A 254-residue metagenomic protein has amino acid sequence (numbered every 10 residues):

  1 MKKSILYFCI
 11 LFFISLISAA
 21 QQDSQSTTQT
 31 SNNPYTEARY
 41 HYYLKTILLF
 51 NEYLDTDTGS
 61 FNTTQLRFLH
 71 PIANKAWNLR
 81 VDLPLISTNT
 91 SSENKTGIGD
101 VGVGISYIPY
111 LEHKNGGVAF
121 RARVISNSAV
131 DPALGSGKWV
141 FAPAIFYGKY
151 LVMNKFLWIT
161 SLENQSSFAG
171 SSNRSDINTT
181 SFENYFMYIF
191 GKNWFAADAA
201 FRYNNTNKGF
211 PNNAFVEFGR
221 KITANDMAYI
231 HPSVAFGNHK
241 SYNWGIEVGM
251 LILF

Functional and structural regions predicted by a protein language model:
M1-S4: Positively charged n-region of N-terminal signal peptides that target proteins for export
L6-Y7, M187: Short amphipathic alpha-helical "recognition" segments used for binding
Y7-S15: Bacterial N-terminal signal peptides
L16-A20: Sec/Tat signal peptide C-region and signal peptidase I cleavage site
Q21-G170, D176-F254: Transmembrane beta-barrel domains of Gram-negative outer membranes and organellar outer membranes
